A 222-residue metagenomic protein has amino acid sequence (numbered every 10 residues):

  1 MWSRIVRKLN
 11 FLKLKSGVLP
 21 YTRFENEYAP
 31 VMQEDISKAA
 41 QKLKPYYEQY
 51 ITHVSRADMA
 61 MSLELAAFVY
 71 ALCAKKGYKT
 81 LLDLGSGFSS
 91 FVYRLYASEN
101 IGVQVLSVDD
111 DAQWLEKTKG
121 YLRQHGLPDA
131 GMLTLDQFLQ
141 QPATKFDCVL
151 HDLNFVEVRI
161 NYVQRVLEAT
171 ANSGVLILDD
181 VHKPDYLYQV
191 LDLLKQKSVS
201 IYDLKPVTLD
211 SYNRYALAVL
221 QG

Functional and structural regions predicted by a protein language model:
M1-T52: Membrane-proximal basic amphipathic "stem/tether" segments
K44-M59, C148-F155: Glycine-rich phosphate-binding "P-loop"
D58-G131, L135-D136: SAM cofactor-binding core of SAM-dependent methyltransferases, primarily the Rossmann-like beta-alpha-beta module
K79, D147, G174: Conserved acidic residues
L82, V108, H151, L178-D180: Active-site flanking residues adjacent to catalytic metal/cofactor-binding acidic residues
Y93, P142, R159-V163: Distinct, well-ordered alpha-helical segments
Q141-C148: A short acidic, Gly/Pro-enriched loop at the edge of an enzyme's catalytic core that lines a small-molecule cofactor
F155-G222: C-terminal substrate-binding/active-site "lid" region of AdoMet-derived donor-dependent transferases
